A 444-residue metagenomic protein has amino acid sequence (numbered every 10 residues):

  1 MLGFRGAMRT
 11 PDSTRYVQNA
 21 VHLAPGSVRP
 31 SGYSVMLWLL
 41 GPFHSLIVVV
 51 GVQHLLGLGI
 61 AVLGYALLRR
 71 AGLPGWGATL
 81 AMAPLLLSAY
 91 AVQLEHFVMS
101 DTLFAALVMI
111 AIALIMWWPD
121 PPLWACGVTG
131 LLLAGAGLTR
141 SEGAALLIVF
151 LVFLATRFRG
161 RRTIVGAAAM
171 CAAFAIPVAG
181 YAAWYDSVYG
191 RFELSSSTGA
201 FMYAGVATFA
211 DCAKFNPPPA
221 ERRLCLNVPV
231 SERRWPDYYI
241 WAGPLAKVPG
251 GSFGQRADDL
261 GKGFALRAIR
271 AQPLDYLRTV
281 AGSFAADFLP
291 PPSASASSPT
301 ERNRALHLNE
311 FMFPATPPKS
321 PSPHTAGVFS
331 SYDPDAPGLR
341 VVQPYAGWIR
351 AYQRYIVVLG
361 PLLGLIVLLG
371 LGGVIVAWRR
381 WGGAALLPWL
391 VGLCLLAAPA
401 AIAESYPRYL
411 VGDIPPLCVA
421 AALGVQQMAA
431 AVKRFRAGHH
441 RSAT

Functional and structural regions predicted by a protein language model:
G3-V17, A24-H44, L194, P273 (+1 more regions): Extracytoplasmic catalytic/substrate-binding loops of multi-pass membrane glycan-assembly enzymes
S31-V35, F43-V62, T79-A81, L94 (+3 more regions): Loop-to-helix entry region of an early transmembrane alpha helix in multi-pass inner-membrane enzymes
G51-G72, L87, A106, I110: Transmembrane-helix motifs of polytopic, lipid-linked glycan transferases
A71-G72, A111-C126, L154-A155: Membrane-interface transmembrane helices that cradle and orient dolichyl/undecaprenyl
M82, L114, C126-R140, F150-F153 (+1 more regions): Membrane-interface alpha helices of multi-pass inner-membrane proteins
H96-L103, T139: Short acidic/glycine- and proline-prone juxtamembrane loop motifs at membrane-interface regions of multi-pass membrane
L146-A175: Perimembrane helix-loop-helix junctions
L194-P334: Membrane-proximal stem/loop segments at transmembrane-domain junctions that anchor or position
